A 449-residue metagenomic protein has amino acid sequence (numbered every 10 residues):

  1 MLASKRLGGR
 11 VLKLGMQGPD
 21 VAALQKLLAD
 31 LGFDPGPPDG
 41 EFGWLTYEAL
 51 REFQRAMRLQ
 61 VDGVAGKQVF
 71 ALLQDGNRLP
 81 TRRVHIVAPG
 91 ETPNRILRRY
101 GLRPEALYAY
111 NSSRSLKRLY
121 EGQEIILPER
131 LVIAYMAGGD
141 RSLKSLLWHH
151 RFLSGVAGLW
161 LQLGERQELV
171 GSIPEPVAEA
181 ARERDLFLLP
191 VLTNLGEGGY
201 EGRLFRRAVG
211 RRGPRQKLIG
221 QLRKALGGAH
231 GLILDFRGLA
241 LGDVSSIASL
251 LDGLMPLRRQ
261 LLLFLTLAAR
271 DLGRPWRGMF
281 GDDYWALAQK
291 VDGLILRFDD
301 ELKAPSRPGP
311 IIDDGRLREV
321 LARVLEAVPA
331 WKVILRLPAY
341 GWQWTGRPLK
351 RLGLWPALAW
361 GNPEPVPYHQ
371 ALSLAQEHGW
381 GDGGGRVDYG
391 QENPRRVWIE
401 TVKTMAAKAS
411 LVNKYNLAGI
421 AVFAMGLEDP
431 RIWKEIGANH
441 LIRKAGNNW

Functional and structural regions predicted by a protein language model:
S4-G9, K67-I86, Q123-A134, W148 (+1 more regions): Intrinsically disordered, low-complexity Ser/Thr-rich linker and spacer segments in cell-wall-related proteins
M16-P35, D39-W44, N77-G101, Q123: Primarily a LysM-type cell-wall glycan-binding module
P128-Q221: Glycan-recognition patch characteristic of GH18 chitinases/ENGases and related GlcNAc/peptidoglycan-binding proteins
Y135-G139, G158-Q162, V191-L195, L234-L239 (+5 more regions): Active-site-proximal beta-strand/loop segments in catalytic clefts of secreted hydrolases
V156, L294, L335, V412 (+1 more regions): Conserved, mostly hydrophobic/aromatic
E165-E175, D243-A371: Substrate-binding surface in catalytic domains of secreted glycosidases
E197-F205, P338-K408, H440-W449: Glycan-binding loop/region signatures in secreted carbohydrate-active enzymes
K408-W449: Acidic/aromatic/glycine-rich contiguous surface patches that form carbohydrate-binding/processing clefts and analogous
